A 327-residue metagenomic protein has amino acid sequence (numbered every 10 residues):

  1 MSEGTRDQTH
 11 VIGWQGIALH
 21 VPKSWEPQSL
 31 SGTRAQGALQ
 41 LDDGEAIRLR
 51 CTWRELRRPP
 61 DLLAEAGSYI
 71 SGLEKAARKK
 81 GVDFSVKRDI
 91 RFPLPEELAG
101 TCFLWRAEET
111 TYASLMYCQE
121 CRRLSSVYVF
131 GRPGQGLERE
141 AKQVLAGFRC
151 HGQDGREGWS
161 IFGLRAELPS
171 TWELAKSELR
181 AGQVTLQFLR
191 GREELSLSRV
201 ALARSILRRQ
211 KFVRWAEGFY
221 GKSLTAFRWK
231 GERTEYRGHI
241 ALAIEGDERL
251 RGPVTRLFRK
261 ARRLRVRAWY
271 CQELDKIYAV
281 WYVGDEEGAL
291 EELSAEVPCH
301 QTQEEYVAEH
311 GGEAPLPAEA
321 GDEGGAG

Functional and structural regions predicted by a protein language model:
M1-G327: N-terminal targeting sequences that direct proteins away from the cytosol to non-cytosolic compartments
